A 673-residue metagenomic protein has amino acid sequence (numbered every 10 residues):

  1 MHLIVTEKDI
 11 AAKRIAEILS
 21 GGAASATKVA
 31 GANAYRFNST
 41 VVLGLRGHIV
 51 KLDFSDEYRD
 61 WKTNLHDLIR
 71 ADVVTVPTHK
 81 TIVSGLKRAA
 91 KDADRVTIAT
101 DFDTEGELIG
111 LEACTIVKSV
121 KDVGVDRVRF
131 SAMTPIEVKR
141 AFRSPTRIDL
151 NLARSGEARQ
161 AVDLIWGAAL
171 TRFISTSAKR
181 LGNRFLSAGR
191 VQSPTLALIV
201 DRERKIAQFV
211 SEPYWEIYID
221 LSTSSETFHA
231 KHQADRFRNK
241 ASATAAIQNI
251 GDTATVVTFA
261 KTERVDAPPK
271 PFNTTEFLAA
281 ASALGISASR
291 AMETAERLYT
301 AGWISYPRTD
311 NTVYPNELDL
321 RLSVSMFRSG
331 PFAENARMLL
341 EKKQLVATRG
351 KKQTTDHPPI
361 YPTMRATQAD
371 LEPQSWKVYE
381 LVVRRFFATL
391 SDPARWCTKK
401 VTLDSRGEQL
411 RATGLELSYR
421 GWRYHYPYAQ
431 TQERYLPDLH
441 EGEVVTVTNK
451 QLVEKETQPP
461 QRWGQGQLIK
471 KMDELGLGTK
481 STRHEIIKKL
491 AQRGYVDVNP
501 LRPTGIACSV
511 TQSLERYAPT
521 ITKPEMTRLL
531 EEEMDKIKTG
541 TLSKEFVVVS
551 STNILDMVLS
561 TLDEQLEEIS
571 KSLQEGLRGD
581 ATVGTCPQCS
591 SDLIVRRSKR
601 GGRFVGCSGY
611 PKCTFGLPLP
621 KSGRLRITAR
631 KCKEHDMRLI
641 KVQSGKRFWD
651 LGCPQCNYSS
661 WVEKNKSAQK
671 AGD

Functional and structural regions predicted by a protein language model:
M1-W166: Intrinsically disordered, low-complexity regulatory segments
H2-L3, S39, I116, T171 (+5 more regions): Basic, low-complexity terminal or inter-domain segments flanking catalytic cores
T27-S55, S193-R238, F387-R434, G606-S608: Structured, non-catalytic alpha/beta "coupling" segments that mediate domain-domain communication and provide generic
D72-V96, L198-I199, A280, L381-F387 (+1 more regions): Phosphate-interacting basic helix/loop segments used at nucleotide- and nucleic-acid interfaces
M133-E216, K261-T262: C-terminal or mid-to-C-terminal helical accessory/interaction module adjacent to the motor/catalytic core
A161, R238-K270, L278, E443: Metal- or metallocofactor-binding catalytic centers and their adjacent structured scaffolds across diverse enzyme
N273: N-terminal cationic and glycine-rich segments that engage phosphates or anionic surfaces
